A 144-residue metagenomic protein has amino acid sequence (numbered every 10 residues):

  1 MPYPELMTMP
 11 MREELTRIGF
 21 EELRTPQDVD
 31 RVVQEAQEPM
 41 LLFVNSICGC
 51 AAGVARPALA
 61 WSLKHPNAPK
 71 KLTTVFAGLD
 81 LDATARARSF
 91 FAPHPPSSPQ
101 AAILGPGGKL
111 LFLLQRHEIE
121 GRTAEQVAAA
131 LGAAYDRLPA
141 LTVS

Functional and structural regions predicted by a protein language model:
M1-P39, Y135-V143: N-terminal leader/targeting and pre-domain segments
L23, V44-N45, N67-R86: Thiol-based oxidoreductase modules, predominantly thioredoxin-like and allied folds used for disulfide exchange
R31-P66: Local sequence-structure signature of Cys/Sec-based thiol-disulfide redox active-site neighborhoods
R56-A60, A87-F91, Q115-H117: "Short basic amphipathic alpha-helical interaction patches in structured regions
A83-S98: Short acidic (Asp/Glu) patches
P95-V143: Non-catalytic, surface beta->alpha helical segment in thiol-disulfide oxidoreductase systems
